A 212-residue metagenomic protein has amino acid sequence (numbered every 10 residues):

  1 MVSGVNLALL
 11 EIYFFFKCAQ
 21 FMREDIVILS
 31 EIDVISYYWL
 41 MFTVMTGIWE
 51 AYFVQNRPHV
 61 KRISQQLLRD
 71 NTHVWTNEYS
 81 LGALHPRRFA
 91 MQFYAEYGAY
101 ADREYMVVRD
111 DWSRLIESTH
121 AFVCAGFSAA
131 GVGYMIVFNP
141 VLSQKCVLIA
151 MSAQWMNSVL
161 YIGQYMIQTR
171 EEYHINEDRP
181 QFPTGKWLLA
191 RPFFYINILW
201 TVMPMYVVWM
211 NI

Functional and structural regions predicted by a protein language model:
M1-L9, L29-T46, S113-H120, V141-A150 (+1 more regions): Transmembrane alpha-helices of multi-pass eukaryotic membrane proteins
M1-V2, F15-S36, M135-C146, M166-I175 (+2 more regions): Membrane-lumen (extracellular) interface motif
F21-E31, V54-A101, T169-Q181: Interhelical loop segments of eukaryotic multi-pass membrane proteins
G47-I48, W155: Hydrophobic residues within the alpha-helical transmembrane core of Major Facilitator Superfamily
E96-R114, E177-P192: Juxtamembrane membrane-interface segments at transmembrane-helix boundaries in membrane proteins
H120-V132, W200-T201: Core segments of transmembrane alpha-helices that mediate helix-helix packing or line hydrophobic substrate/ligand
S152-F193: Juxtamembrane loop segments immediately following a transmembrane helix
Q181-I212: Terminal transmembrane helical module of multi-pass membrane proteins
